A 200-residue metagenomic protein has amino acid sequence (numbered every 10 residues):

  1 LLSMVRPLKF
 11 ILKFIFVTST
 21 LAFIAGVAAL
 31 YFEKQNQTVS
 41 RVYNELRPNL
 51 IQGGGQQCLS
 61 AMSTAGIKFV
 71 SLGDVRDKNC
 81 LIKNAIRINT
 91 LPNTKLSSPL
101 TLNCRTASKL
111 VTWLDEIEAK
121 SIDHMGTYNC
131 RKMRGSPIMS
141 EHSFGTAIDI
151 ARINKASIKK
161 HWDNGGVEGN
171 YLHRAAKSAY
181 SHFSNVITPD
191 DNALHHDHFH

Functional and structural regions predicted by a protein language model:
S3-L21: N-terminal Sec-pathway targeting helices
S3-M4, T38, L50, G54: Non-membrane alpha-helical secondary structure
K13-F14, A29-E33, V70-N89, D123 (+1 more regions): Catalytic cores and adjacent binding grooves of peptidoglycan-active enzymes
A22-S40: Membrane-interface motif at the C-terminal end of an N-terminal transmembrane signal
N44-D123: Active-site acidic/histidine clusters and adjacent loop/turn architecture that either coordinate catalytic ions
L102-I153: Mid-length scaffold segments of soluble, non-membrane domains
